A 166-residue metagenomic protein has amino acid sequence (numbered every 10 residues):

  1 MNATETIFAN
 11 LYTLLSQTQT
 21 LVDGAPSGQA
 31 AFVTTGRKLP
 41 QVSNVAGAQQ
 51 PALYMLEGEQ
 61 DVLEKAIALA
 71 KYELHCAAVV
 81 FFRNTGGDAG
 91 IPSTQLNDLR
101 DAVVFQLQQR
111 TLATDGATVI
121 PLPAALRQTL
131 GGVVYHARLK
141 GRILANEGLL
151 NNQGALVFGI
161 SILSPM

Functional and structural regions predicted by a protein language model:
M1-Q50, Y54-M166: Charged, amphipathic alpha-helical segments and their flanking helix caps
